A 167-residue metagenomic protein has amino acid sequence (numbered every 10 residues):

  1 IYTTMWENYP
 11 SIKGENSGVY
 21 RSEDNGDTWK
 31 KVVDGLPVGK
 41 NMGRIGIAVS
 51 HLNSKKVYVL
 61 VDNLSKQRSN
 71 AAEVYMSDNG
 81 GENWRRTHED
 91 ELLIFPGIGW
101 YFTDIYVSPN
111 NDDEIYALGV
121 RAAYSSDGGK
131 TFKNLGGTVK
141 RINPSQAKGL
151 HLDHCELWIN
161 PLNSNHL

Functional and structural regions predicted by a protein language model:
I1-L167: Beta-propeller blade termini and top-face loops
